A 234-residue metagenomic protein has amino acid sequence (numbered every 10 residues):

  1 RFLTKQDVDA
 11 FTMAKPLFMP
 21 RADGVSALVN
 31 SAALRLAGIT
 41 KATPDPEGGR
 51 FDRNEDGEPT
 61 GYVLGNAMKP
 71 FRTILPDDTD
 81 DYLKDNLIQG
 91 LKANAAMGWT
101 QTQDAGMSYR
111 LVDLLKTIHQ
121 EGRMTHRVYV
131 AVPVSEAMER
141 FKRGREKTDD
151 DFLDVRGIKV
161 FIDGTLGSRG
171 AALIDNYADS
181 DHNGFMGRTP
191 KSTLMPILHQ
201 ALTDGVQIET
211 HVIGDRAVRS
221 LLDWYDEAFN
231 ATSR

Functional and structural regions predicted by a protein language model:
R1-F141, R156, V160-A217: Divalent metal-binding segments
D7-V8, G144-E146, N230-A231: Short, flexible, glycine/charge-rich loop motifs used to bind or transfer phosphoryl groups or to couple energy/partner
F51, E146-K147: C-terminal capping/extension segments of zinc metalloprotease domains
Q120-T125, T148, A228-R234: Short helix-capping segments at alpha-helix termini
K147-D149, D154: Acidic/histidine-enriched ion/cofactor-binding microenvironments in catalytic or ligand-binding pockets
Q200, D223-A231: Conserved helix-loop functional segments at active or binding sites
T210, L221, T232-R234: Extended hydrophobic-aromatic, low-complexity segments
